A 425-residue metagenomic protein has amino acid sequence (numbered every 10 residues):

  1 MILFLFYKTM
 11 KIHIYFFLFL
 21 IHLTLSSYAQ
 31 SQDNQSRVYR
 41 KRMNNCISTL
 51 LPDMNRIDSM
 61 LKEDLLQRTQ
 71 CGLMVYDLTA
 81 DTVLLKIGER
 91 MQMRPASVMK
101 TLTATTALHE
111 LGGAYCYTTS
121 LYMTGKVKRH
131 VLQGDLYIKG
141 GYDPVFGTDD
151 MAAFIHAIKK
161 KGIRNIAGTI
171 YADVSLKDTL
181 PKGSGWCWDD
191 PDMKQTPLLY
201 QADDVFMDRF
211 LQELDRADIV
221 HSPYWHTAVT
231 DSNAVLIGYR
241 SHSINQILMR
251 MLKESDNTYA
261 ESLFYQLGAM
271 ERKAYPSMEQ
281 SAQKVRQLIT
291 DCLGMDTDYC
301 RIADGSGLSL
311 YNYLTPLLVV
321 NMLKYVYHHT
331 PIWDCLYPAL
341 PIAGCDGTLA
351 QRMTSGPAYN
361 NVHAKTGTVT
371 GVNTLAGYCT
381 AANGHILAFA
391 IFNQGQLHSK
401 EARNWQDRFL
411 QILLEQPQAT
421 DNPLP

Functional and structural regions predicted by a protein language model:
M1-R40: Bacterial Sec-dependent N-terminal signal peptides
Q30-T79, V83-Q92, A157-K161: Beta-lactamase-like hydrolase cores
R68-Q70, G88-R90, A96-M99, A114-C116 (+8 more regions): Extracytoplasmic
G72-Y76, L85-K86, D135-K139, T169-D173 (+3 more regions): Soluble periplasmic/extracytoplasmic beta-strand elements of cell-envelope proteins
D81, P95-G113, I170, R209-F210 (+2 more regions): Active-site SXXK
L84-K86, G268-P425: Small-residue-rich helix-loop
C116-S175, W186-D190: Active-site-adjacent, His/Asp/Glu-enriched structural segments that form or flank metal-binding and acid/base networks
W188, M193-Y337: A small/polar active-site loop signature that marks catalytic segments
